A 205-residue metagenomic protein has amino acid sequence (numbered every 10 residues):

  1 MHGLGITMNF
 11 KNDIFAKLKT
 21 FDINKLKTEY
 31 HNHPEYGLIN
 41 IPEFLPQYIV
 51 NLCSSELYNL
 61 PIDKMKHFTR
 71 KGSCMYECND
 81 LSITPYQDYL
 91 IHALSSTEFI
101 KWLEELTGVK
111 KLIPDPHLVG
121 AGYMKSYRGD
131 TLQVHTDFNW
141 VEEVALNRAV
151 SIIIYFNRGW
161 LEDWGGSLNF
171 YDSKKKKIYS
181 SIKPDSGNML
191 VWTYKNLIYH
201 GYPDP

Functional and structural regions predicted by a protein language model:
M1-T7: Short, Lys/Arg-enriched N-terminal segments with co-localized hydrophobic residues within the first ~10-30 amino acids
F10, I14-F21, K25-T107: Non-heme Fe(II)/2-oxoglutarate
N40, I113-P116, G122, V191-W192 (+1 more regions): A structural signal for short, well-ordered beta-strand segments and their strand-loop junctions that often border
Y48-N51, E77, M124-Q133, W140-E142 (+2 more regions): Short catalytic/ligand-binding loop motif for oxyanion handling, primarily in non-cytosolic enzymes, centered on
S55-Y58, I91-R148: Non-heme Fe(II) oxygenase catalytic core, chiefly the N-lobe of the double-stranded beta-helix
P61-D63, K110-I113, R158-E162: Proline-centered turn/helix-capping motifs that create local helix->coil transitions or kinks
W140-R148, R158-P205: Catalytic core of Fe(II)/2-oxoglutarate
S151-I153: Eukaryotic charged/polar low-complexity linker/IDR segments
